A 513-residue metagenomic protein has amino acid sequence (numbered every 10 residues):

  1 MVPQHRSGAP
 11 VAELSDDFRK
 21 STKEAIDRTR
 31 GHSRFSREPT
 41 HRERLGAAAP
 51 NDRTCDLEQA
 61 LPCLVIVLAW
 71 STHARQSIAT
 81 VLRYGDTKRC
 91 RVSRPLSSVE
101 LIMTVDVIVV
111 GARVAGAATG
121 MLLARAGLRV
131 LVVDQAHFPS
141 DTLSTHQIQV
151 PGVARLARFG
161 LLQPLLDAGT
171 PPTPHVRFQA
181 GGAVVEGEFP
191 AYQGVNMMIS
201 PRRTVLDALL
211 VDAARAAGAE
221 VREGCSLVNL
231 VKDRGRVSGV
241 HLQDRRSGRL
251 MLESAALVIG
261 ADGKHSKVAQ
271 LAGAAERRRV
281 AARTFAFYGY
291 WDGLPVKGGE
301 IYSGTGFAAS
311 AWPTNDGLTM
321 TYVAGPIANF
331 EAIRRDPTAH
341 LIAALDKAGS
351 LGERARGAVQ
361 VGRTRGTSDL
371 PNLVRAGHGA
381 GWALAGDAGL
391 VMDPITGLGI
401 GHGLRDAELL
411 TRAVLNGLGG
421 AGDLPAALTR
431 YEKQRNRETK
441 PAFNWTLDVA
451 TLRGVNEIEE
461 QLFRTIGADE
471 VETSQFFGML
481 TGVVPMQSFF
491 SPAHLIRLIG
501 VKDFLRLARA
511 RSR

Functional and structural regions predicted by a protein language model:
I102-A115: Beta1/beta-strand and adjacent pyrophosphate-binding region of the FAD-binding site in flavoprotein oxidoreductases
V110, A124-S144: Glycine-rich FAD pyrophosphate-binding loop
H137-A157, L161: Conserved N-terminal glycine-rich FAD pyrophosphate-binding loop of Rossmann-like flavoproteins
A157-A208: A conserved beta-strand/loop capping segment in the N-terminal third of enzymes that catalyze redox or closely related
A168, N329-P425: FAD/FMN-dependent oxidoreductases across multiple families
A213-L351: Predominantly flavin-linked oxidoreductase catalytic cores and closely associated redox partners
L415-R513: C-terminal helical "tail/cap" subdomain of flavin- and related membrane-associated enzymes
